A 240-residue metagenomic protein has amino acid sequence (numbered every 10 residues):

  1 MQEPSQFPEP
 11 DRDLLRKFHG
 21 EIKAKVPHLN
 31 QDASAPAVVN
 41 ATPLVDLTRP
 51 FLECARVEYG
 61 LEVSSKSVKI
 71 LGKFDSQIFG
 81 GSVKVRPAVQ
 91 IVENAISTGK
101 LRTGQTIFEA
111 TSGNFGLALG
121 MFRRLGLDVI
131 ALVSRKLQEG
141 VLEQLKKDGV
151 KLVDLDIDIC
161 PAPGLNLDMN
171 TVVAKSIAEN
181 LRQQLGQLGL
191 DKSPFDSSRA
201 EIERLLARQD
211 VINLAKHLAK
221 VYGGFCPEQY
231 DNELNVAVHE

Functional and structural regions predicted by a protein language model:
M1-E240: PLP-dependent amino-acid enzyme catalytic core
